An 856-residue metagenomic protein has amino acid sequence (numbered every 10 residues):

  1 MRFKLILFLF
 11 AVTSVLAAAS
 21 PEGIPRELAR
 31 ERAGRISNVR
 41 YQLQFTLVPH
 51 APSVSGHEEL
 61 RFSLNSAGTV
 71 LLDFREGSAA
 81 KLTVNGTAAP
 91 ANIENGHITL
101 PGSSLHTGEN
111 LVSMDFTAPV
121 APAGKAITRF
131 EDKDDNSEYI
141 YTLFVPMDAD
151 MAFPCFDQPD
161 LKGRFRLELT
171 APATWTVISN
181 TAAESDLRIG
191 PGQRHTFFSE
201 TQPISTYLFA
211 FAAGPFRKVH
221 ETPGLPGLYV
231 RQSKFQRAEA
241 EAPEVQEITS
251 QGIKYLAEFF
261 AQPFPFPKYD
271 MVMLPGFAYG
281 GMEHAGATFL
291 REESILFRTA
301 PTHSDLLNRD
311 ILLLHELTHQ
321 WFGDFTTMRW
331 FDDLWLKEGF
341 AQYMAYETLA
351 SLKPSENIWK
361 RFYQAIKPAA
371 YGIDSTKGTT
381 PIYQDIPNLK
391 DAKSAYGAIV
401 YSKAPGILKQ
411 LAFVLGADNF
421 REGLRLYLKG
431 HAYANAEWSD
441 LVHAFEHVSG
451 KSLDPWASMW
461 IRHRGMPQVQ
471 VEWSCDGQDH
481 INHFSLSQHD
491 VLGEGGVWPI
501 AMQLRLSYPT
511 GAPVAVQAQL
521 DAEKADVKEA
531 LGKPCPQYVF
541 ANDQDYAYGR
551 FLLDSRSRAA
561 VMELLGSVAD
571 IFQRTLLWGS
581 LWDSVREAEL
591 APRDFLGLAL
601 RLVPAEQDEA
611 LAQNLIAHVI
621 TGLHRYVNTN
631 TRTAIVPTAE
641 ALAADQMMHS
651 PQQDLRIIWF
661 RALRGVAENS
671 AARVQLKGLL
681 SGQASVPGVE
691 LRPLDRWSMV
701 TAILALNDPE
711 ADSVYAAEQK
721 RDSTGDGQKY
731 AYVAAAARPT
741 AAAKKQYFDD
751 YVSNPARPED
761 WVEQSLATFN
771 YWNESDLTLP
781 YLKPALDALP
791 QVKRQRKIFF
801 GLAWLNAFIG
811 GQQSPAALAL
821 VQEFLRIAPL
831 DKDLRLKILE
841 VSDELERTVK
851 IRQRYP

Functional and structural regions predicted by a protein language model:
R2, E31, F198, L228-G493 (+7 more regions): Hydrophobic alpha-helical and helix-loop surface patches within well-folded domains that function as non-catalytic
I6-S14: Bacterial N-terminal signal peptides
A17-S55, D134-Y139, P159, L453-S458: N-terminal, polar/Ser/Thr-rich
H57-E76, D157, R166-P172, S439 (+1 more regions): Surface-exposed beta-strand/loop patches in extracellular or lumenal glycoproteins
F74-K133, G190-R194, K524-C535: A surface-exposed beta-strand-loop module
S78-V84, L453-D454, R464-N542: Beta-strand-rich binding/interaction modules
D115-H220, P243, Y548, D570-G579: Extended, low-hydrophobicity, Ser/Thr/Pro/Gly-biased non-transmembrane segments
I481, E494-G496, P509, K528-P856: Long, ordered, helix-rich scaffold segments
